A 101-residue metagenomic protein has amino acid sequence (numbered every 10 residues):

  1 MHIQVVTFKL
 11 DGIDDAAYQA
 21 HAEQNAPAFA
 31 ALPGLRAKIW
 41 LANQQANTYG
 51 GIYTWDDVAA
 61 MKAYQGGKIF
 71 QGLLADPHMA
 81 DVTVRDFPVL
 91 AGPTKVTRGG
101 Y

Functional and structural regions predicted by a protein language model:
M1-T48, D56-G66, P77-Y101: Short S/T/G/P-rich N-terminal loop/turn motif that feeds into the first structured element of a domain
Q71-D76: A common structural junction motif
